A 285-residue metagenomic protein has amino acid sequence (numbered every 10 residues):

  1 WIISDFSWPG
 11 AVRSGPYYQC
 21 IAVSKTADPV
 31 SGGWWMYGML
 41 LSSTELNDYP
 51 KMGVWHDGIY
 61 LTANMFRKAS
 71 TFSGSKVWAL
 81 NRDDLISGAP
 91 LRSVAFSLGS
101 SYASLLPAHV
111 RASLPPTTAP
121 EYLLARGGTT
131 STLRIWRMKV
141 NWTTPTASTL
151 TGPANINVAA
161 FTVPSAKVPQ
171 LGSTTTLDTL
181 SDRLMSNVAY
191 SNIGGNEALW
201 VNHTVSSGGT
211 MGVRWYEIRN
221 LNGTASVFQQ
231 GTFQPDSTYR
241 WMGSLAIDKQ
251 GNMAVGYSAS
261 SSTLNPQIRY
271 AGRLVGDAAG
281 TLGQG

Functional and structural regions predicted by a protein language model:
W1-G285: C-terminal PAP-associated
